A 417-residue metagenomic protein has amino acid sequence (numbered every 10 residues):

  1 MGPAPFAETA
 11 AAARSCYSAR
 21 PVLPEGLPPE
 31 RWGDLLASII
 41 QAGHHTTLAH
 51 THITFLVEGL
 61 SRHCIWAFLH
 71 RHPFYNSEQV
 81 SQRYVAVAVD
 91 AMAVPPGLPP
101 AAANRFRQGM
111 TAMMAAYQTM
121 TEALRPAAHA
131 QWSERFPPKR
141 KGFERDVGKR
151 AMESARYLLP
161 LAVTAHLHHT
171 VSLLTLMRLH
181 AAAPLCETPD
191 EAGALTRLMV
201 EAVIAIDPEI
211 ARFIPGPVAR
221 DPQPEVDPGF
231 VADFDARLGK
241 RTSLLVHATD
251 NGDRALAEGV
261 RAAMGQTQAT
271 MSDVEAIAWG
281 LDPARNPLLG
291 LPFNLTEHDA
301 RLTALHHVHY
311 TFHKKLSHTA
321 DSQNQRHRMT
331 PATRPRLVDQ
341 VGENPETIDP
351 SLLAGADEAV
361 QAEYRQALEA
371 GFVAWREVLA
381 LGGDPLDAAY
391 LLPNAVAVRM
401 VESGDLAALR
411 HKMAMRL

Functional and structural regions predicted by a protein language model:
M1-L417: A conserved ligand/cofactor-binding region detector
